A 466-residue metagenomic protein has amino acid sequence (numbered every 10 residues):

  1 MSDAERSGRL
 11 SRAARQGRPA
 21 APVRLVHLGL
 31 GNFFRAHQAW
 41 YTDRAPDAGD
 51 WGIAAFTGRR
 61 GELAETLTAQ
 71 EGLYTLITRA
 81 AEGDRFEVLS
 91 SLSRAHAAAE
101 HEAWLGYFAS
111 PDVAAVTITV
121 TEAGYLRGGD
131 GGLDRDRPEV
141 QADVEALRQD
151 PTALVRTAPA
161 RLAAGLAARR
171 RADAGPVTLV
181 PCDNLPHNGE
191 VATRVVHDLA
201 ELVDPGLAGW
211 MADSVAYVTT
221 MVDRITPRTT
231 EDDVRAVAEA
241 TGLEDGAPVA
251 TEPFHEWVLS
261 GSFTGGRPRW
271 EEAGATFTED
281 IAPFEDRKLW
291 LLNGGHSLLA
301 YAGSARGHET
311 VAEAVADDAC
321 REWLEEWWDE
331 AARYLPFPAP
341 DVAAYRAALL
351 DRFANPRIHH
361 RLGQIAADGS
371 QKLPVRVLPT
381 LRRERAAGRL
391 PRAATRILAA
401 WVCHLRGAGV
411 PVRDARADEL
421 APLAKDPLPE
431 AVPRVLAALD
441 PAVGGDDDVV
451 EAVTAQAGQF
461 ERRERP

Functional and structural regions predicted by a protein language model:
M1-P466: Substrate/ligand-engaging "lid" and interaction regions
